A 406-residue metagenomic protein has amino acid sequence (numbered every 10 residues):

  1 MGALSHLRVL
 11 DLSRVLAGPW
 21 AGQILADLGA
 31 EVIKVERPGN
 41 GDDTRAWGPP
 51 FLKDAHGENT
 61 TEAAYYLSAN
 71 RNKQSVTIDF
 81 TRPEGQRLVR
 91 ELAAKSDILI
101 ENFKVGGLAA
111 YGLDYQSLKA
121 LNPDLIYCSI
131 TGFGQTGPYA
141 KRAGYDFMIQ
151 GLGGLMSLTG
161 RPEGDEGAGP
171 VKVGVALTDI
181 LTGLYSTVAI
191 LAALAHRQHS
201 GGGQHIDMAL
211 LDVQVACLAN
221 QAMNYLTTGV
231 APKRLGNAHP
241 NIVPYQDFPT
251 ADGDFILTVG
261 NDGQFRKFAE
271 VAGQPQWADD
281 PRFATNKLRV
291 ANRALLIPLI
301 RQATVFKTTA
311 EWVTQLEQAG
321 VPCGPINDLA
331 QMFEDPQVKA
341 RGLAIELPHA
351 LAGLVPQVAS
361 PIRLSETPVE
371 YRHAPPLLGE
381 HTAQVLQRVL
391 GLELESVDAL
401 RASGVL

Functional and structural regions predicted by a protein language model:
M1-A189, A193-H199, L377, A383-L406: N-terminal helix-loop segment corresponding to the beta1-alpha1 unit of nucleotide/adenylate-binding folds
G39, F133-G134, L210-V215, D252 (+2 more regions): Glycine-rich beta-alpha junction loops
G57-E58, Y66, L235-P240, Y245-D247 (+3 more regions): Short Gly/Pro-enriched turn/cap motifs at secondary-structure boundaries
Q135, D165-A176, Q198-Q214, K233-P240 (+2 more regions): Conserved Rossmann-fold dehydrogenase catalytic segment
G183-Q204, A216-T228, A269-Q276: Oxidoreductase and adenylate-handling cofactor-binding alpha/beta cores
N241-A319, C323: Aromatic-enriched alpha-helical interface/lid elements that frame and gate functional surfaces
A284, P348, A352-A399: Flexible, small-/acidic-enriched active-site or ligand-binding loops
Q318-R372: A glycine-rich dinucleotide-binding beta-alpha-beta segment and adjacent secondary-structure elements that constitute
